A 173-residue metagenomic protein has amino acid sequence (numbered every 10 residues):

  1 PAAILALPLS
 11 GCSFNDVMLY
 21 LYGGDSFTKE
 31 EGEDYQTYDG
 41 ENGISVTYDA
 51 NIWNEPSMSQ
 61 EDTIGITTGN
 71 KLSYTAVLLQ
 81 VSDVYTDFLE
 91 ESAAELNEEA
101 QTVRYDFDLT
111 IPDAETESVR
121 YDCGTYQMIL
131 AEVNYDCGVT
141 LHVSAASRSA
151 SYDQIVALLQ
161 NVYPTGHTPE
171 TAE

Functional and structural regions predicted by a protein language model:
P1-I4: Sec-dependent N-terminal signal peptides
P8-G11: C-terminal motif of bacterial Sec signal peptides marking the signal peptidase cleavage site
S13-D16: Bacterial signal peptide processing site
L21-D39, S45: Post-signal peptide N-terminal segment of mature Sec-exported envelope proteins
E31-T37, Q60-D62, I111-R120: Short, hydrophobic/aromatic-rich segments at coil-to-beta transitions
G40-F88, D122-G124: Secretory pathway targeting signatures of secreted, lumenal, and periplasmic proteins
I52, G138-E173: Surface-exposed amphipathic alpha-helical segments
A93-R148: Signature of long, low-cysteine stretches enriched in small and polar/charged residues
